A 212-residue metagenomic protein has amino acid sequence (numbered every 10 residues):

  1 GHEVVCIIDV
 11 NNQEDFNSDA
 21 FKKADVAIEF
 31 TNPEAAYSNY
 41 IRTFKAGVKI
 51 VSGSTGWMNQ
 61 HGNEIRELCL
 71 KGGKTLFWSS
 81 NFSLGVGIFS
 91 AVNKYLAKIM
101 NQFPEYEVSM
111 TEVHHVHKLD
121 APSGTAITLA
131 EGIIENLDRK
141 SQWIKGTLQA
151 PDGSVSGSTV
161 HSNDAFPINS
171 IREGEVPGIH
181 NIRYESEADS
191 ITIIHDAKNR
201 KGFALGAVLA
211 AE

Functional and structural regions predicted by a protein language model:
G1-F21, Q102-E212: C-terminal substrate-binding/catalytic lobe of Rossmann-fold NAD(P)-dependent oxidoreductases
D9-V10, T55-W57, N81-S83, V113-H115: Short, ordered loop/turn segments at secondary-structure junctions
A24: An anion/phosphate-binding loop that grips the pyrophosphate of nucleotide cofactors and donors
A27-I28: N-terminal Rossmann-like NAD(P) cofactor-binding module of classical short-chain dehydrogenase/reductase
T31: Conserved NAD(P)H cofactor-binding loop of Rossmann-fold oxidoreductase domains
E34-Y37, I41-A46, S54-W78, L84-K98: Rossmann-fold NAD(P)-binding glycine/threonine-rich loop
S54-T55, F82, R172, A197: Short loop or secondary-structure boundary microenvironments that flank and position key functional residues
